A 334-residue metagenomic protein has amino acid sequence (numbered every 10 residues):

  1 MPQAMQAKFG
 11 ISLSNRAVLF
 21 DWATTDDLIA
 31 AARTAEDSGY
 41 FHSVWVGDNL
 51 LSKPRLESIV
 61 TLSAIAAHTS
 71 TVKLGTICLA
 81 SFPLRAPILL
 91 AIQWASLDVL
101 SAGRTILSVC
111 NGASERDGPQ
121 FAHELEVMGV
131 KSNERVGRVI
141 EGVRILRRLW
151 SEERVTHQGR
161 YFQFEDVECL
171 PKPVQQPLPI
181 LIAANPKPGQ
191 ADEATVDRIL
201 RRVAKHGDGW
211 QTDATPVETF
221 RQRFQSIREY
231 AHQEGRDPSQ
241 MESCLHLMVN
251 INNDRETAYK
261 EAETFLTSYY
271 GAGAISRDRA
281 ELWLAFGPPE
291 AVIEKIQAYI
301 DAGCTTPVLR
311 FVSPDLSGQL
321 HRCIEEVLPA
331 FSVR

Functional and structural regions predicted by a protein language model:
M1-H68, V72-K73, N133, L178 (+1 more regions): N-terminal beta1-alpha1-beta2 module of alpha/beta enzyme domains
P2-A4, R33-D37, L62-T71, W94-T105 (+3 more regions): Acidic (Asp/Glu)-rich catalytic clusters
Q6-A23, P83-T156, E218-Q222: Flexible, glycine-rich active-site loops centered on histidine and acidic residues that chelate a metal or position
A7-L13, H42-V46, L74-I77, T105-V109 (+4 more regions): Hydrophobic faces of well-ordered beta-strands that scaffold small-molecule active sites in alpha/beta enzyme cores
S12-D26, C78-P87, P177-D197, D278-E290: Active-site mouth loops of central-metabolism enzymes
W22-E36, L89-Q93, P188-R202, E261-T264 (+1 more regions): Short, acidic/polar
S43-H68, A80-S81, A214-F220, R310-R322: Glycine-rich, proline-tolerant flexible connector loops at the mouths of alpha/beta enzymes
L56-T76, R138-I145, H321-R334: Alpha-helix-loop-beta-strand connector modules within alpha/beta enzyme cores
